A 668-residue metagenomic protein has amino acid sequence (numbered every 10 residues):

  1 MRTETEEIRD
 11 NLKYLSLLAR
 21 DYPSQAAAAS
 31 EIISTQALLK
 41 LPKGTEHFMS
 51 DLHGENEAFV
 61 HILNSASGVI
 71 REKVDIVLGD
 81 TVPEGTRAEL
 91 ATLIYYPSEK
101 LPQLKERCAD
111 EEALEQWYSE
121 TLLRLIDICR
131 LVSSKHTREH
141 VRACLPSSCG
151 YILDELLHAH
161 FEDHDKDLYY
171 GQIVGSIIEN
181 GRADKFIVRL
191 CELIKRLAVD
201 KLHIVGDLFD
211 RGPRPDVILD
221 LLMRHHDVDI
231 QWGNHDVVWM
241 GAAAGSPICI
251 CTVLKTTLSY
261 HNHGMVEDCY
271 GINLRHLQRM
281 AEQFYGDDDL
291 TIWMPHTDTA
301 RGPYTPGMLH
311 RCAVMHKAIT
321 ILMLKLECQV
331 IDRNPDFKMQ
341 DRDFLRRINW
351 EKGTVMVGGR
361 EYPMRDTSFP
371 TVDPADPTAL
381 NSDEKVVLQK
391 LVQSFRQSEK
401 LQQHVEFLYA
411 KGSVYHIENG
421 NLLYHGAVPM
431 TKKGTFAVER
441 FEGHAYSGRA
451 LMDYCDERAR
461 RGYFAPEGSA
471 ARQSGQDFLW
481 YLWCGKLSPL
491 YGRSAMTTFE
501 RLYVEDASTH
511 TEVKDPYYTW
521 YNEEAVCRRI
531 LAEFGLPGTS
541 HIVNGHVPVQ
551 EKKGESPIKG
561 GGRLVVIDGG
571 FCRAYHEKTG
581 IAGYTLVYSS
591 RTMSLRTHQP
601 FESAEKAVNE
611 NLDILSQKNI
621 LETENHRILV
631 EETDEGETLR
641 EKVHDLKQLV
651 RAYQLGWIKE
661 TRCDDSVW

Functional and structural regions predicted by a protein language model:
M1-W668: Feature recognizes metal-dependent phosphohydrolase scaffolds
